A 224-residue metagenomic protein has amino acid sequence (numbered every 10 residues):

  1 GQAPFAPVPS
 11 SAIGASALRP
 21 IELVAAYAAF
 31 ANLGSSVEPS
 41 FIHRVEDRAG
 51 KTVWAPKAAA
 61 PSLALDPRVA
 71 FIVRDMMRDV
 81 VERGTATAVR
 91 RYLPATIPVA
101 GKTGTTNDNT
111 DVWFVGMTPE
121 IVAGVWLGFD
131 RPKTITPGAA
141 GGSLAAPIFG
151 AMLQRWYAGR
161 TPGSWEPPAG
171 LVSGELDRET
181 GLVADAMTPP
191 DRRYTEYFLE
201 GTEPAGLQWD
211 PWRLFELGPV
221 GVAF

Functional and structural regions predicted by a protein language model:
G1-A3: Active-site helix/loop module of the DD-peptidase/beta-lactamase fold, centered on the serine-lysine SxxK catalytic
F5-A6, S40: Residue-level detector of family-conserved "landmark" positions at structurally sensitive sites
A6-A12: Surface-exposed aromatic
A17-W209: A penicillin-recognizing enzyme superfamily signal
L217-V222: C-terminal functional modules
